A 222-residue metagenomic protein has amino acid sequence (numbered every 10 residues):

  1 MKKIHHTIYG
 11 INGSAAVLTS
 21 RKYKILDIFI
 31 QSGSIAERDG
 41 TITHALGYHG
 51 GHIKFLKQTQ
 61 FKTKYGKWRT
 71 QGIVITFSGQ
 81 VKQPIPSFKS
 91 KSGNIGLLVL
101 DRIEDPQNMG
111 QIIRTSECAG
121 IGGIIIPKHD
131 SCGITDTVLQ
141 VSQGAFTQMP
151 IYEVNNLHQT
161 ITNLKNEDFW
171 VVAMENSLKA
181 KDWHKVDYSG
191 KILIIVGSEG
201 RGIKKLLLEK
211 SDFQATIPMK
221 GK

Functional and structural regions predicted by a protein language model:
M1-S87: N-terminal positively charged helical leader segments and presequences
A15, S20, Q140-A145, K204-K222: Structured adenosyl-cofactor binding patch, chiefly the S-adenosyl-L-methionine
A16-T19, Y23, I30, G40 (+2 more regions): RNA substrate-binding interface of SAM-dependent RNA methyltransferases
G33, T59, H129-S131, E199-R201 (+1 more regions): Short, acidic/turn-prone active-site loops that include or flank metal/cofactor- and phosphate-binding residues
H44, Q71-V74, Q140-A145, S189-I192: Short, hinge-like loop/turn segments at secondary-structure boundaries
I53-K57, P150-H158, A215: Short acidic-hydrophobic, aromatic-tinged amphipathic segments that line or gate anion-handling sites
Q58-K64, V81-Q83, L157-I161, K179-A180 (+1 more regions): A short acidic, often aromatic-flanked loop/helix-cap motif at beta-alpha or helix-coil junctions that lines enzyme
